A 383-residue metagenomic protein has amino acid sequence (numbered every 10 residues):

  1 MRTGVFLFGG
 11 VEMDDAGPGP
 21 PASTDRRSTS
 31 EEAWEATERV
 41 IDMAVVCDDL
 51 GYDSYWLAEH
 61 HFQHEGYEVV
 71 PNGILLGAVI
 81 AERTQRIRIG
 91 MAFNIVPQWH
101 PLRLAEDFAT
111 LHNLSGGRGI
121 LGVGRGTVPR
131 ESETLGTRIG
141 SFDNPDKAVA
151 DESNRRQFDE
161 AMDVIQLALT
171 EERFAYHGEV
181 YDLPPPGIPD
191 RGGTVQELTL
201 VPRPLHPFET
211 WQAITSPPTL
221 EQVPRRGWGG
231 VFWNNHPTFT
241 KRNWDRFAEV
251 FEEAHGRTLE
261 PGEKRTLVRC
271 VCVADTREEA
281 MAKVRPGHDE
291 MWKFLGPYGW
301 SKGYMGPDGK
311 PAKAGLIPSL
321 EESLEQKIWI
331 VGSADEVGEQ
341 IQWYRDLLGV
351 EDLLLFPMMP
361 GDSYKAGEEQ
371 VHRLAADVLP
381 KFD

Functional and structural regions predicted by a protein language model:
M1-I87, F208: N-terminal beta1-alpha1-beta2 module of alpha/beta enzyme domains
T3-L7, Y55-L57, R88-M91, G119-V123 (+4 more regions): Hydrophobic faces of well-ordered beta-strands that scaffold small-molecule active sites in alpha/beta enzyme cores
V5-D25, F142-L200, F239-V350: An alpha-helical appendage that flanks or caps ligand/catalytic pockets
A22-T37, N94-L102, H206-T215, V271-C272 (+1 more regions): Active-site mouth loops of central-metabolism enzymes
D48-D49, V79-Q85, H112-R118, P224-R225 (+2 more regions): Acidic (Asp/Glu)-rich catalytic clusters
G51, E59, I80, L111 (+8 more regions): Conserved, mostly hydrophobic/aromatic
S54-I74, I95, N234-N235, F356-G367: Glycine-rich, proline-tolerant flexible connector loops at the mouths of alpha/beta enzymes
A213-F239, N243: A conserved active-site cap/scaffold subdomain adjacent to cofactor or substrate pockets
